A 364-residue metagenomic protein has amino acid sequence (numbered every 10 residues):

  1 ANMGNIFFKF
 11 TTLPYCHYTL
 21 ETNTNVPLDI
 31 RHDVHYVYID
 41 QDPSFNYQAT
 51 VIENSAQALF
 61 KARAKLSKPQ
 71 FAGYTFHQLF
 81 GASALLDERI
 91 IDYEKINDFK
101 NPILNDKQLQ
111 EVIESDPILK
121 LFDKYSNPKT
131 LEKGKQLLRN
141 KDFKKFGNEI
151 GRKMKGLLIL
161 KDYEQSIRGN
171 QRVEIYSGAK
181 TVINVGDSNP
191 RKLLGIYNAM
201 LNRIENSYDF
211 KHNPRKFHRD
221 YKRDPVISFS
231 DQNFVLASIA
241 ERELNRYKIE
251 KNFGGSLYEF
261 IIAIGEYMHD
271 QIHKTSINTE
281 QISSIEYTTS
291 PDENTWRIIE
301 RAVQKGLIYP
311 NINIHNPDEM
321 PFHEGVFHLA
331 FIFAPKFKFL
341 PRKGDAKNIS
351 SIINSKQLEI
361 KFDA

Functional and structural regions predicted by a protein language model:
A1-M3, T12-H17, G195-R215, D318-L329: Amphipathic alpha-helical scaffolding segments
A1-Q171, I175, A179, R223-S256: The catalytic "switch" region of P-loop NTPases
T22-T24, N198, I314: Short coil/turn segments at secondary-structure boundaries
L85-I91, N206-D231, T289, F322-P335: Eukaryote-specific, cytoplasm-facing alpha-helical/coiled-coil scaffolding segments in long proteins
G169, V173-D187, E286-T289, E293: Short, solvent-exposed segments of well-ordered alpha helices
G186-Y197: The conserved phosphate-sensing helix
N198-R203, Y208-Q271: Long, low-complexity, charged/polar intrinsically disordered regions in eukaryotic proteins
K251-A364: Terminal-proximal interaction/regulatory segments of ATP-powered molecular machines
